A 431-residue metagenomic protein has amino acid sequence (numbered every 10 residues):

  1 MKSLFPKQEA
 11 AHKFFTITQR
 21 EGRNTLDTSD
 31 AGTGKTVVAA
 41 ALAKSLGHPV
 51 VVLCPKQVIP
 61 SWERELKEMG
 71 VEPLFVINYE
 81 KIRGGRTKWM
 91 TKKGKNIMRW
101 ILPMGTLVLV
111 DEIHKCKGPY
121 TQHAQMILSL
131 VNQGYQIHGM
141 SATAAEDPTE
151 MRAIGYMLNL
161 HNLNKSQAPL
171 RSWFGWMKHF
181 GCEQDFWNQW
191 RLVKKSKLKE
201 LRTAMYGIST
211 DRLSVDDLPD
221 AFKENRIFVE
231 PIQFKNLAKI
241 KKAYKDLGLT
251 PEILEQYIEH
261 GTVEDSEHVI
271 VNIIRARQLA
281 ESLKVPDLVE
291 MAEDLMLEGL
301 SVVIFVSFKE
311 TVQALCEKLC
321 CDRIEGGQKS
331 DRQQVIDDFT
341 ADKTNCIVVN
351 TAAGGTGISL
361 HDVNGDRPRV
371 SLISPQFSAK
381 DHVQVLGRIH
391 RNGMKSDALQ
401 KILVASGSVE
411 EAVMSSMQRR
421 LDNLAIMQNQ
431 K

Functional and structural regions predicted by a protein language model:
M1-L26: Conserved pre-motif I regulatory segment
G22-A41: Walker A/P-loop
T36-L66, A145-E150, S307-K309: Conserved Walker A/P-loop ATP-binding site and its immediately adjacent core in helicase/helicase-like ATPase domains
E72-R86, F305, T340-G357: Conserved two-lobed SF2 helicase motor
F75-L130, T351-A352: Conserved RecA-like ASCE ATPase "motif II neighborhood" in helicase/translocase motors
L107, A124-L218, M394: Conserved P-loop NTPase motor "coupling/switch" region that bridges the ATPase
V215-C320: Conserved helicase/translocase motor-coupling segment
V312, C320-A412, R420: Conserved RecA-like P-loop NTPase helicase motor core
